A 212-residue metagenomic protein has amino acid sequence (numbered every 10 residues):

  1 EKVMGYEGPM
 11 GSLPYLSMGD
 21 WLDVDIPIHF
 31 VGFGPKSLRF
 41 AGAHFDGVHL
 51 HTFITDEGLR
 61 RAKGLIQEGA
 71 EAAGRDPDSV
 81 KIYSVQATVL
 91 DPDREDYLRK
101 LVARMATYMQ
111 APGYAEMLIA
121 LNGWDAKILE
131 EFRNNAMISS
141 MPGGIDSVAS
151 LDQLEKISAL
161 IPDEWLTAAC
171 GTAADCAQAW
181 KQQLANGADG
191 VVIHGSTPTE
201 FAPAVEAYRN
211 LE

Functional and structural regions predicted by a protein language model:
E1-G19, G64, E68-Q182: An alpha-helical appendage that flanks or caps ligand/catalytic pockets
I28-V31, D46-L50, V80-A87, V191-H194: Hydrophobic faces of well-ordered beta-strands that scaffold small-molecule active sites in alpha/beta enzyme cores
F33-P35: Short glycine-enriched loops at secondary-structure junctions
L38-G42, K181: Alpha-helical segments flanking ligand/cofactor-binding loops in enzyme cores
A43-H44, N186-G187: Structural motif
H51-G58, T107-E116, S196: Glycine-rich phosphate-binding active-site loops on the catalytic face of alpha/beta enzymes
I54, Q86-L90, T197-T199: Active-site-proximal loop/turn and secondary-structure-junction residues that shape catalytic pockets, frequently
L59-Q67, P198-E212: C-terminal helical cap(s) of enzyme catalytic domains, especially alpha/beta-barrels
